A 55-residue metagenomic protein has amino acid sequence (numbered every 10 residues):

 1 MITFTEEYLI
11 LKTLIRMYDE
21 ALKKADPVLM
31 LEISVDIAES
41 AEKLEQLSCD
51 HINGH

Functional and structural regions predicted by a protein language model:
T3-H55: Short, charge-rich amphipathic interface segments used for partner binding and complex assembly
